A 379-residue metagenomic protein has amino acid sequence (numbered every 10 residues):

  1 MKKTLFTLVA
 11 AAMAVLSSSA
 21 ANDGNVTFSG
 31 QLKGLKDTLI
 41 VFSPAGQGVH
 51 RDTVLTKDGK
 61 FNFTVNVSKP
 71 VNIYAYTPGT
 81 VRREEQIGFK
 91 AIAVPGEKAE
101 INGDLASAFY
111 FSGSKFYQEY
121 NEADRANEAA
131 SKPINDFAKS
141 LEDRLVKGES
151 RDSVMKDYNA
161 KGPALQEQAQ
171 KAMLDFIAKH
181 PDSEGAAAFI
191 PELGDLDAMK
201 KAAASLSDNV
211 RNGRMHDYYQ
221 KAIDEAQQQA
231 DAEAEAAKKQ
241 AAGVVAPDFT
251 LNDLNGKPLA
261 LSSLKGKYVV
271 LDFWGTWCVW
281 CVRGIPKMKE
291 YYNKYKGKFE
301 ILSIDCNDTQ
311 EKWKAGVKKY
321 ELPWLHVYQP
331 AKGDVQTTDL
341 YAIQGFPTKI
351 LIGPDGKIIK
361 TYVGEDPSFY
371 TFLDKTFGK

Functional and structural regions predicted by a protein language model:
M1-G30: Bacterial Sec-dependent N-terminal signal peptides
A21-A169: A non-transmembrane, solvent-exposed segment enriched in polar/low-complexity residues
P181-E192: Amphipathic alpha-helical repeat scaffolds of TPR domains
A198-N252, K257, S262-K267, N293 (+3 more regions): N-proximal helix/coil linker or "cap" segments that precede and/or mark the start of modular domains
K265-G266, F273-E290: Conserved redox-active cysteine motifs that mediate thiol-disulfide chemistry, especially di-cysteine Cys-X(1-2)-Cys
Y268-V269, P347: Alpha/beta-hydrolase fold active-site loops
V282-Y320, K332-D339, F372: Structural microenvironment flanking redox-active thiols in thiol-disulfide oxidoreductases
Y320-L322, Q329-F377: Thiol/disulfide oxidoreductase modules built on the thioredoxin-like
